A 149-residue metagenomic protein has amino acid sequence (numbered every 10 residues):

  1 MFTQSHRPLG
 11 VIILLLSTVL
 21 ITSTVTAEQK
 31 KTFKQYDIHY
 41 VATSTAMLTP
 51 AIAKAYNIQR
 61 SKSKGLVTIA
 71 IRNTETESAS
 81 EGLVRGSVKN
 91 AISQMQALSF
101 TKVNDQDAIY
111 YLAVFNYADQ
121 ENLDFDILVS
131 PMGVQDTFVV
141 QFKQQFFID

Functional and structural regions predicted by a protein language model:
F2-I13: Bacterial N-terminal signal peptides that target proteins for export
T22-T24: N-terminal signal peptide c-region/cleavage motif recognized by signal peptidases
A27-S63: Transition segment at domain starts
L66-R72, L112-V114: Short edge beta-strand/loop segments characteristic of extracellular beta-sandwich folds
S87-Q94: Change "in extracellular beta-sheet-rich domains … of secreted and cell-surface proteins" to "in beta-sheet-rich domains
D105-L112: Aromatic sugar-binding surface patches on proteins that engage polysaccharides or sugar-phosphate polymers
L123-S130: Short, aromatic- and glycine-rich surface loops/edge beta-strands on solvent-exposed regions
P131-F138: Short acidic/polar inter-strand loop motif in beta-rich domains
